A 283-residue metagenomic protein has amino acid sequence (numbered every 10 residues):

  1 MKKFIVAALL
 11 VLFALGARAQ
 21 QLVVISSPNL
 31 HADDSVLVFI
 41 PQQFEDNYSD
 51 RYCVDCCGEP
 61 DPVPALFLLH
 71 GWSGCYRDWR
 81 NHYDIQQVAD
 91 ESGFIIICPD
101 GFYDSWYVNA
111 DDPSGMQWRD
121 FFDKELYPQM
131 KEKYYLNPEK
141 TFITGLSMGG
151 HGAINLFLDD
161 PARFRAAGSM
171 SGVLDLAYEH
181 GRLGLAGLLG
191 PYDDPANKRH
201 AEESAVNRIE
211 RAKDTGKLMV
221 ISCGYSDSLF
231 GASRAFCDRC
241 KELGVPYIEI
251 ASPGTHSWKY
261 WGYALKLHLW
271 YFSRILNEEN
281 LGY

Functional and structural regions predicted by a protein language model:
M1-F4: Positively charged n-region of N-terminal signal peptides that target proteins for export
V6-R18: Hydrophobic h-region of N-terminal signal peptides that target proteins for export in Gram-negative bacteria
Q20-Y283: Non-catalytic cap/lid and distal C-terminal segments of serine-dependent acyl enzymes
